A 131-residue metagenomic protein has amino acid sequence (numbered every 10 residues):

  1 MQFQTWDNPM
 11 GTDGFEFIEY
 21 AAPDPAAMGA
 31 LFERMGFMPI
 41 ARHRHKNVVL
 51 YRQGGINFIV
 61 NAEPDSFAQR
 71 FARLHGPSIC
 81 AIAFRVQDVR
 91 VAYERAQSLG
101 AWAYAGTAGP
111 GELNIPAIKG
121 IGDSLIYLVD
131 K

Functional and structural regions predicted by a protein language model:
M1-K131: An N-terminus-focused feature that recognizes amino-terminal "leader" regions
